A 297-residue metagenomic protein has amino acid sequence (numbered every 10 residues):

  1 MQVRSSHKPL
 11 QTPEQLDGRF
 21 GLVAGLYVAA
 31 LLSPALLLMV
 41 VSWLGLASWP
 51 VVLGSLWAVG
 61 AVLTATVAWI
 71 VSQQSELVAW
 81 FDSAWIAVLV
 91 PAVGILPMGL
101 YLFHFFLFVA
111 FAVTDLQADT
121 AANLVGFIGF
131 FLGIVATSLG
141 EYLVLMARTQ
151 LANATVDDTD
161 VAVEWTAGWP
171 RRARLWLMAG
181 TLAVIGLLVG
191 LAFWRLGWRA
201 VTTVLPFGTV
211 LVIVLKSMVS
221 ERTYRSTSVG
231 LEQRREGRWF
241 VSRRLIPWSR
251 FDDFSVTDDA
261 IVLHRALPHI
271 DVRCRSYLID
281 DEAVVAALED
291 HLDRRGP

Functional and structural regions predicted by a protein language model:
M1-E221: Eukaryotic intrinsically disordered, low-complexity regulatory linkers and tails enriched in Ser/Thr/Pro
Q2-S6, R244, R295: Long, positively charged, glycine-interspersed low-complexity recognition regions
L151-V163, T227-R235, D281, A287-D290: Short, highly charged, low-complexity non-transmembrane loops/tails of multi-pass membrane proteins
A154, S249-P297: Acidic, Ser/Thr- and proline-rich intrinsically disordered linker/docking segments of eukaryotic scaffolds
T155-V163, S220-R222, V229, S242 (+2 more regions): Generic structural motif recognizing short loop/turn segments at the entrances and edges of beta-strands
T159-M178, R234-V256: Cytosolic juxtamembrane regulatory segments of multi-pass membrane proteins
F207-R243, S255: Conserved beta-hairpin
